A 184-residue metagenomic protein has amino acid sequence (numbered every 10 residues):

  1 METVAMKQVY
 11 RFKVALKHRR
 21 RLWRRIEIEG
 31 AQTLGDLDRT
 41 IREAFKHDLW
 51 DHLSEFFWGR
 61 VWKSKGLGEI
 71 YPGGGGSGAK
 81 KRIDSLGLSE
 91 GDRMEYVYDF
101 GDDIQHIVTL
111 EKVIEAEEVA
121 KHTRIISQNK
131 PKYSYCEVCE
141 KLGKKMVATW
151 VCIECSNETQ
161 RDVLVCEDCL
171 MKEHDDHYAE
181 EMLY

Functional and structural regions predicted by a protein language model:
M1-Y184: Short linear regulatory motifs enriched in tryptophan with gly/pro/ser
